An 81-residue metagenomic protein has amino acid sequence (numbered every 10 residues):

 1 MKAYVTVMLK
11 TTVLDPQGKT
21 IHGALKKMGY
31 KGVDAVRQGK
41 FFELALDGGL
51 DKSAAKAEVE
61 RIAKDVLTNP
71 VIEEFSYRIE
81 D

Functional and structural regions predicted by a protein language model:
M1-T11, F42-E43: Short glycine-/aliphatic-rich beta-strand segments at the starts of folded cytosolic domains
M8-K10, D47-G49, E80: Solvent-exposed residues in well-ordered beta-strands and their adjoining turns, especially edge/terminal strands
T12-M28: Short amphipathic alpha-helix segments
L14-P16, L50-A57: Short, conserved charged micro-motifs
Q17, M28-G29, I62, I79: Short beta-strand/helix segments in adaptor/scaffold domains that form protein-protein interfaces within large
K31-R37: N-terminal glycine-rich anion-binding loops that anchor highly charged ligand groups
Q38-G49: Short, charge-patterned binding micro-sites
S53-D81: C-terminal structural segments of small proteins and small subunits
